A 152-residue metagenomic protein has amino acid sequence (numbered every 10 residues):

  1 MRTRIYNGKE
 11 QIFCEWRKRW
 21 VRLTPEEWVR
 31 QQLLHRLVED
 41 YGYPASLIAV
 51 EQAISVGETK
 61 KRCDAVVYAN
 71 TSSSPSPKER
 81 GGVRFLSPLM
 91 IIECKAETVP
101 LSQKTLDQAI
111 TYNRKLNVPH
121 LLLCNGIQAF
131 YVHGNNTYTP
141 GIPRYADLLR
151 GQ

Functional and structural regions predicted by a protein language model:
M1-T71, G82-H120, I127-Q152: A short, conserved, highly charged catalytic patch centered on acidic carboxylates
S72-S76: Serine residues within intrinsically disordered or low-complexity segments
